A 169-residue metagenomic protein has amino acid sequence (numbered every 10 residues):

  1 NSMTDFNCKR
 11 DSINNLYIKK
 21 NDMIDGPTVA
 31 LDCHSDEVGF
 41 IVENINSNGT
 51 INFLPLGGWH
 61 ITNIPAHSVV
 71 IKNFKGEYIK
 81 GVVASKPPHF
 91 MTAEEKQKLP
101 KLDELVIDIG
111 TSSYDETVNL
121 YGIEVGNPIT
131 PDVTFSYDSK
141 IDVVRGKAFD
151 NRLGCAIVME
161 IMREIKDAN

Functional and structural regions predicted by a protein language model:
N1-N169: N-terminal hydrophobic/helix-forming segments and targeting peptides
